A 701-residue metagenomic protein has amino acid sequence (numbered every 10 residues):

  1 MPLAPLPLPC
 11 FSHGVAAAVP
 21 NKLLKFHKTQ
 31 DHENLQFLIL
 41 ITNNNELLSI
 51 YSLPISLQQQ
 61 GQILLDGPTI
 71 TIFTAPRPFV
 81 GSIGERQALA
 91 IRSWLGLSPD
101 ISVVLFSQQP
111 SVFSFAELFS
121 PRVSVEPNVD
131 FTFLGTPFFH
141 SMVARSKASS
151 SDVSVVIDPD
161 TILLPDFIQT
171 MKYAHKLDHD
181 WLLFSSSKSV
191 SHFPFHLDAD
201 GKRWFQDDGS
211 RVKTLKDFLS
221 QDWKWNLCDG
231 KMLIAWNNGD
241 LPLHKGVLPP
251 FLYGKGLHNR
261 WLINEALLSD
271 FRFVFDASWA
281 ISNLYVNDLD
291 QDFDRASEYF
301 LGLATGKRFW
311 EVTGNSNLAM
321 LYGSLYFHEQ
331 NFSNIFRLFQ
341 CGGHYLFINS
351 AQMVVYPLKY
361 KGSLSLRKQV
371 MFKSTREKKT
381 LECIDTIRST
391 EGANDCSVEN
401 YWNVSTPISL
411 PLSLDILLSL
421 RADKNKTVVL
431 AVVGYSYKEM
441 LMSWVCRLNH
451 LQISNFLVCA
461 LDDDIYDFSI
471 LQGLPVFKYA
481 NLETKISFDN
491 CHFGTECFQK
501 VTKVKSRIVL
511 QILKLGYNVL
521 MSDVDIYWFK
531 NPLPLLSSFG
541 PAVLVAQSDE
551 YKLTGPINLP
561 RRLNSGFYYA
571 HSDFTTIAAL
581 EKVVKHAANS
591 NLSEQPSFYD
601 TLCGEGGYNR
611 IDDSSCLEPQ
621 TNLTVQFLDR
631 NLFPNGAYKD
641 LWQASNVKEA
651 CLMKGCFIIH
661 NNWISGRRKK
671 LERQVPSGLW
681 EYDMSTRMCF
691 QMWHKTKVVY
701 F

Functional and structural regions predicted by a protein language model:
M1-T74, P78-V80, Q340-V428, L471 (+1 more regions): Juxtamembrane luminal stem/stalk of type II transmembrane Golgi/ER carbohydrate-processing enzymes
T74, V80, G84-A90, Q109-P110 (+3 more regions): Catalytic phosphate/metal-binding cores of nucleic-acid and nucleotide-processing enzymes, i.e., regions that mediate
F79-V80, L95-L97, S107-S114, D463: A conserved acidic beta->alpha catalytic loop
L89-I101, R447-N455: Short, acidic, metal-binding catalytic loop of nucleotide-sugar glycosyltransferases
L105-I157, L164-P165, D467-L515: Active-site-proximal specificity loops/subdomain of glycosyltransferases
K147, I162-L268, H344, I348-A351 (+2 more regions): Conserved catalytic core of nucleotide-sugar-dependent glycosyltransferases
I157-I162, N518-Y527: The conserved acidic donor/metal-binding loop of glycosyltransferases
L215-N331, I335, F339, H344 (+1 more regions): Catalytic core and acceptor-binding pocket of nucleotide-sugar-dependent glycosyltransferases
